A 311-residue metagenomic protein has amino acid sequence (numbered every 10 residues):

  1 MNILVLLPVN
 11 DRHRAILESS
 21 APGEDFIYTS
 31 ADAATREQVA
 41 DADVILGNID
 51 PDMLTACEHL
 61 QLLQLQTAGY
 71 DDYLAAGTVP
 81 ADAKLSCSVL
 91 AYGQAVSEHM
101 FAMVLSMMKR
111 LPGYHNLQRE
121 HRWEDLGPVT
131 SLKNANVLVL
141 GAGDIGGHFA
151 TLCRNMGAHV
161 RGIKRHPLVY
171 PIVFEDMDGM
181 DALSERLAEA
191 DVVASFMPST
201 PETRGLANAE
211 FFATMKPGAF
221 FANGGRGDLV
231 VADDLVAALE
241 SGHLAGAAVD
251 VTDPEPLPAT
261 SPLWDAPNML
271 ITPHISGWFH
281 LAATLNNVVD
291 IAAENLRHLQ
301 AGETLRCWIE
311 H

Functional and structural regions predicted by a protein language model:
M1-V44: N-terminal glycine-/charge-rich "phosphate-binding" loop or analogous flexible N-terminal tail
T29-Q38, P51-L54, V173-E189: Short acidic low-complexity segments
D41-H115: Phosphate/diphosphate ligand-binding glycine-rich loop within oxidoreductases
S97-G113, N155-A158, D290-A301: Oxidoreductase and adenylate-handling cofactor-binding alpha/beta cores
Y114-H148, E175-D176: Glycine-rich NAD(P)-binding loop of Rossmann-like domains
N155-V173: NAD(P)-binding Rossmann-fold cofactor-contacting core
P167-P262: Rossmann-like adenosine-cofactor binding region
G218, G224-H311: Rossmann-like dinucleotide-binding domain for NAD(H)/NADP(H)
